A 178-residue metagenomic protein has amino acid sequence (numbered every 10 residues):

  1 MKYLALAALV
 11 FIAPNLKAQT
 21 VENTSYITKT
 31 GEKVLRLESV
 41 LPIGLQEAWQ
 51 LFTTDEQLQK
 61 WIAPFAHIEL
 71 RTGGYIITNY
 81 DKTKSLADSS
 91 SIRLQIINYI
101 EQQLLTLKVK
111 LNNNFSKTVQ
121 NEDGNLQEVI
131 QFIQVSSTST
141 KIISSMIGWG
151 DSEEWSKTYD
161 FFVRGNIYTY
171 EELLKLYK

Functional and structural regions predicted by a protein language model:
M1-T24: Bacterial Sec-dependent N-terminal signal peptides
L16-F65, E69: Hydrophobic ligand-binding cavity/cleft-lining segments
A18-T20, I147-K178: A conserved amphipathic terminal alpha-helix motif
L37-S39, S91-N98, N125-Q134: Hydrophobic/aromatic beta-strand elements that line small-molecule binding cavities or substrate pockets in beta-rich
P42-Q46, I97-L105, Q131-K141, K175-K178: A short, structured loop/turn motif at beta-sheet edges
A48-W49, L58, I76, I96 (+4 more regions): Hydrophobic pocket/interface hotspot
E56-S91, Y99: Short beta-edge strand/loop motif at the mouth of beta-sheet-based domains
S116-V163: Beta-strand/loop substructures that line and gate deep hydrophobic ligand-binding cavities in soluble
